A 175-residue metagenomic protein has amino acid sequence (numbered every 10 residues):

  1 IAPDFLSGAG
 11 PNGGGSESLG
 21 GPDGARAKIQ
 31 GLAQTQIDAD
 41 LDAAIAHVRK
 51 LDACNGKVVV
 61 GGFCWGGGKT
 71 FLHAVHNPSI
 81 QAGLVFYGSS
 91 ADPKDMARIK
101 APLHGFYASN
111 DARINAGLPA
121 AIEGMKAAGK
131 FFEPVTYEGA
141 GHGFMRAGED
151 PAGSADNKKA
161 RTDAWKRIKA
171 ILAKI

Functional and structural regions predicted by a protein language model:
I1-K50, R146-D150: Serine-hydrolase catalytic machinery in alpha/beta-hydrolase-like enzymes
P3-S7, G88, Y137-G139: Active-site loop/turn elements of alpha/beta-hydrolase fold enzymes, especially the short glycine-/histidine-rich
D52-F63: Alpha/beta-hydrolase fold nucleophile elbow
V59, S79-S89: A conserved short beta-strand
G62-G66, T70: Gly/Ala-rich beta-loop-alpha elbow adjacent to hydrolase catalytic centers
I99, G105-Y107: Short beta-strand/loop motif that positions the catalytic acidic residue of the alpha/beta-hydrolase fold
N110-N115, H142: Acidic catalytic loop of the alpha/beta-hydrolase fold
K126-I175: C-terminal catalytic histidine-bearing segment of alpha/beta-hydrolase fold enzymes
